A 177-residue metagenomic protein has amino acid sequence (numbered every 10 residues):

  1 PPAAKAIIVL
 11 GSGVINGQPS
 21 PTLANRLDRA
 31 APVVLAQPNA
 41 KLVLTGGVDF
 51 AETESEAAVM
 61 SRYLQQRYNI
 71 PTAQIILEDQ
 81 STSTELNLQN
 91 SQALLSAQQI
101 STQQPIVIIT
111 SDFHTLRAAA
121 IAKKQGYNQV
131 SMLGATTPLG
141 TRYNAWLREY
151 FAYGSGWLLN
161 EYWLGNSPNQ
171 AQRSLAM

Functional and structural regions predicted by a protein language model:
P1-L147: A structural signal for short, hydrophobic/glycine-enriched beta-strand patches
F50-E56, A152-L159, L175-A176: A general structural signal for short secondary-structure boundary/capping elements
R142-N166: A transmembrane-helix-recognition feature enriched in membrane-embedded lipid enzymes and envelope glyco-/phospholipid
L164-M177: Short linear elements at protein peripheries
